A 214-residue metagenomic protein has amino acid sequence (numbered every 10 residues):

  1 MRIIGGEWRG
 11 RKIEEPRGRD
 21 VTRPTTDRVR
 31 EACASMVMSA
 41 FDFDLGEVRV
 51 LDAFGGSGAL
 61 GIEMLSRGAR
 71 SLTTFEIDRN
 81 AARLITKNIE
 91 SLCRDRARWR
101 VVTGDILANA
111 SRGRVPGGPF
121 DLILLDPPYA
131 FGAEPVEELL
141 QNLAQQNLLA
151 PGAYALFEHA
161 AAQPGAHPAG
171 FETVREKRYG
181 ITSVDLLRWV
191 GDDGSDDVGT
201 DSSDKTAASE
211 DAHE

Functional and structural regions predicted by a protein language model:
M1-E214: Class I S-adenosyl-L-methionine-dependent methyltransferase catalytic core
